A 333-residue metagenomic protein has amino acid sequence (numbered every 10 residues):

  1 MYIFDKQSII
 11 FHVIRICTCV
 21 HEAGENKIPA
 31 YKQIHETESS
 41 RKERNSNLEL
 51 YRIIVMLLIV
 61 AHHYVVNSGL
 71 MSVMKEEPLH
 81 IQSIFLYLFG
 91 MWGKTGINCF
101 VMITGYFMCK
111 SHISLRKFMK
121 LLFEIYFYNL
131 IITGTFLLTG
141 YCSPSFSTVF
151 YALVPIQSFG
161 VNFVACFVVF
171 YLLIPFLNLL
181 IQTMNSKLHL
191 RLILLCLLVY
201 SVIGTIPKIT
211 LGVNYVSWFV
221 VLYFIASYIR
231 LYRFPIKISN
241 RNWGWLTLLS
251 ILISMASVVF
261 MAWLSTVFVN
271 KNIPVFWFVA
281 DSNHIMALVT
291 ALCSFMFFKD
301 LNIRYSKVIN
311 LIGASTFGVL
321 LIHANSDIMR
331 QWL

Functional and structural regions predicted by a protein language model:
M1-V199, I303-Y305: Membrane-cytosol interface segments of multi-pass membrane proteins, especially ER/Golgi lipid-handling enzymes
L57-Y64, Y128-T135, L194-I206, S250-W263 (+1 more regions): Aromatic-anchored segments of alpha-helical transmembrane domains
I84-I97, Y151-C166, G204-L222, V258-A291: Interfacial loop-to-helix transition and helix-capping segments at the boundaries of transmembrane helices
M102, Y106-K110, F170, I174-N178 (+3 more regions): Hydrophobic transmembrane alpha-helices
F118-G134, V164-F176, S217, V221 (+6 more regions): Hydrophobic, lipid-facing residues on alpha-helical transmembrane segments of integral membrane proteins
I131, T135, T139, L173 (+8 more regions): Alpha-helical membrane-inserting segments
L195-Y232, I238-N242: Long hydrophobic alpha-helical segments that form multi-pass transmembrane helix bundles in integral membrane proteins
S217-W218, P235-G318, H323-L333: Alpha-helical transmembrane segments and terminal signal-anchor/GPI-anchor hydrophobic tails, characterized by long
